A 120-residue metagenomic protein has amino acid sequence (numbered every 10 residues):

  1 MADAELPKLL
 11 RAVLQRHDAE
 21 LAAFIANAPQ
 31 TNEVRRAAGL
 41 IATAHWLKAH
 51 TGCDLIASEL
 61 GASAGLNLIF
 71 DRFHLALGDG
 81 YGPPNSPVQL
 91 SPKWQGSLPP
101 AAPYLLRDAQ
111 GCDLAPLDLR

Functional and structural regions predicted by a protein language model:
M1-Q15, Q30-T31, W46-R120: Class I S-adenosyl-L-methionine-dependent methyltransferase module
R16-F24: Glycine-rich, often proline-containing surface loops adjacent to acidic residues and nearby aromatics that form
A28-A37: Conserved SAM-binding loop and adjacent beta-strand
G39, T43-W46: Short, hydrophobic/aromatic alpha-helical segments in well-folded domains
